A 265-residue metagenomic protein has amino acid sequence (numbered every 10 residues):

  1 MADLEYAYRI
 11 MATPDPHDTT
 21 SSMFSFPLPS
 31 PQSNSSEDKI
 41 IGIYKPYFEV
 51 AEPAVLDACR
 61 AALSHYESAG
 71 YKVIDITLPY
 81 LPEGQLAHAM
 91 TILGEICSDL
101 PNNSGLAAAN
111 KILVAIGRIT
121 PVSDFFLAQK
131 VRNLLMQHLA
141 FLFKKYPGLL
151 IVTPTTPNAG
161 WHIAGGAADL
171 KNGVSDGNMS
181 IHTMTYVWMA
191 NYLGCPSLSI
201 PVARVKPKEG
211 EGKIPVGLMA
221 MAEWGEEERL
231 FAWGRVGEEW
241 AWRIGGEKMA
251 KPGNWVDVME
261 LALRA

Functional and structural regions predicted by a protein language model:
M1-Y44, R60-A69, F126, Q137-A140 (+2 more regions): Structural helix-boundary/capping segments
S35-Y44, M90-A140, L149, P154-N158 (+1 more regions): Short helix-loop capping/hinge segments that flank enzyme active sites or metal/cofactor-binding pockets
V50, A159-G160: Short glycine-rich, flexible loops that bind phosphorylated cofactors or substrates
A51-T77, C97-N102, F125, Q129-G148: Acyltransferase
A54, Y66, L86-H88, H162-G166 (+1 more regions): Short acidic, glycine/serine/threonine-rich loops at helix termini
L56-D57, G165-D169, P196, V205: Short, glycine/charged-enriched secondary-structure capping and boundary segments
Y71-M90, V114-A115: Short connector loops at secondary-structure junctions
A87, L127, Y146, G160-M184: Short, surface-exposed loop/helix-turn segments at secondary-structure junctions that function as lids/hinges flanking
